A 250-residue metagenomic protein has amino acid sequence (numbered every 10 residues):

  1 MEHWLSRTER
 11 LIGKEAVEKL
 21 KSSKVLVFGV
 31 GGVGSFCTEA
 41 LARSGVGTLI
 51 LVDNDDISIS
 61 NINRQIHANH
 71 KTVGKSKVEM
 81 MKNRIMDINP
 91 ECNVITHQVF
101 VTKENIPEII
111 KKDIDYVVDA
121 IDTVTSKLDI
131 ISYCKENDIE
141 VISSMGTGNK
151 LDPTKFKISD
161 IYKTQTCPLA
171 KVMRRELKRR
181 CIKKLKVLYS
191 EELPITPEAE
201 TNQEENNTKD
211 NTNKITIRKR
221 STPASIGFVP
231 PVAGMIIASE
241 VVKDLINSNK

Functional and structural regions predicted by a protein language model:
M1-V25: N-terminal charged helix/coil linker that caps or initiates catalytic domains
V27-G29, V52: Conserved N-terminal Rossmann-fold NAD(P)-binding element of oxidoreductases
V33-G34: Hydrophobic/small residue at the entry helix of a nucleotide-binding pocket
V46, L51-N89: Glycine-rich phosphate-binding loop and adjoining beta1-alpha1-beta2 segment of Rossmann-like nucleotide-binding folds
Q98-I106: Conserved SAM/SAH-binding loop
K112-Y116, I121, T125-S126, E136-N137 (+3 more regions): Glycine-rich phosphate/adenylate-binding loop
